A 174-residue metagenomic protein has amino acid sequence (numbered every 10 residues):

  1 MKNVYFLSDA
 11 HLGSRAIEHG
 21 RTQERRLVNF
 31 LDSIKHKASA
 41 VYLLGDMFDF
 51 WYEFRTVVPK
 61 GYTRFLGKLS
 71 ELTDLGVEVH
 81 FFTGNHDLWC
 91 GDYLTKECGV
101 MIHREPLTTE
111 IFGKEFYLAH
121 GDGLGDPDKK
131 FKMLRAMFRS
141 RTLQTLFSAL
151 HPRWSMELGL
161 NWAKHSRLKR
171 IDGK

Functional and structural regions predicted by a protein language model:
K2-N3, L7, L12-I111: Core catalytic region of metal-dependent phosphoesterases/phosphodiesterases, especially metallo-beta-lactamase-like
F6, E115-A119, D126: Short hydrophobic-aromatic micro-motifs
A10, A16, A38-A40, A119 (+3 more regions): A sequence-composition feature that detects small, non-aromatic residues
A16, P106, I111-E115, D128 (+1 more regions): Solvent-exposed, flexible loop/coil residues
G121-K174: Active-site-proximal loop/helix segment associated with metal-binding centers of metalloenzymes
